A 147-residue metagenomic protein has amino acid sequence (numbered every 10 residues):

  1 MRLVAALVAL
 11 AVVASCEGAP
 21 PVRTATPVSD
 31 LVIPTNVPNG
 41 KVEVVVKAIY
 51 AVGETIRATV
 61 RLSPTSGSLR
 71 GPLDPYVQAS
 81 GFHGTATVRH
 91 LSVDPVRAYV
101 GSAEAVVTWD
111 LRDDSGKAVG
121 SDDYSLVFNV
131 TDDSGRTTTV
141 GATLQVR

Functional and structural regions predicted by a protein language model:
V12-S15: C-terminal motif of bacterial Sec signal peptides marking the signal peptidase cleavage site
E17-A19: Bacterial signal peptide processing site
T24-A48: Post-signal peptide N-terminal segment of mature Sec-exported envelope proteins
I33-V37, A48-D113: Contiguous segments within soluble domain cores/interaction surfaces
D122-F128: A short tyrosine-centered beta-strand micro-motif
N129-D133: Beta-strand-rich extracellular modules
R136-G141: Extracellular and select intracellular beta-sandwich modules with Ser/Thr-enriched, small-residue motifs on
T143-R147: Short beta-strand edge segments in extracellular beta-sheet folds
